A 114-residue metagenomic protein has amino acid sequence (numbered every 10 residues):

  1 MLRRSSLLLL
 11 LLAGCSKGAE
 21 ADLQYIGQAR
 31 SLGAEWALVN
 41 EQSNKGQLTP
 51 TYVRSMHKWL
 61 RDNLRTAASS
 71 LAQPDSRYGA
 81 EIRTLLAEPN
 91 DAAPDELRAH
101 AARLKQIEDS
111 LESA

Functional and structural regions predicted by a protein language model:
M1-S6: Bacterial N-terminal signal peptides that target proteins for export
C15-G18: Bacterial signal peptide processing site
E20, D109-A114: Short, charged, intrinsically disordered terminal tails
A21-A87, E96, R103-I107: Alpha-helical segments in soluble extracytoplasmic regions
